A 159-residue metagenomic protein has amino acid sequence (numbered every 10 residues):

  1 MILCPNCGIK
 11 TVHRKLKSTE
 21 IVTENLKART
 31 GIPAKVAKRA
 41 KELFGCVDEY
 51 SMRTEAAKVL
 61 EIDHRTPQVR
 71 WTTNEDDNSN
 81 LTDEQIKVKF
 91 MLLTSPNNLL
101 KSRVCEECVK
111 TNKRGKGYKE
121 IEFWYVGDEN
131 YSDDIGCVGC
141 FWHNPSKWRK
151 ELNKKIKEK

Functional and structural regions predicted by a protein language model:
M1-V36, R53-A56, I135-F141, R149-E151 (+1 more regions): A boundary/linker detector
P5, E49, S95, E106 (+1 more regions): Cys/His/Pro-rich metal-binding microdomains
N25-K41, T72-S79: Short Cys/His-rich Zn2+-coordinating modules
I32-E61, T66, T94-P96: Short cysteine-rich loop/turn motifs with clustered Cys
R53-M91: Histidine-centered nuclease catalytic patch
A56-D63, K101-E107, W148: Short Cys/His-rich "knuckle" micro-motifs
D83-Y118: Short Cys/His-centered divalent metal-binding micro-motifs
T111-K159: Active-site or metal-binding loop neighborhoods of secreted/extracellular toxin and effector enzymes
